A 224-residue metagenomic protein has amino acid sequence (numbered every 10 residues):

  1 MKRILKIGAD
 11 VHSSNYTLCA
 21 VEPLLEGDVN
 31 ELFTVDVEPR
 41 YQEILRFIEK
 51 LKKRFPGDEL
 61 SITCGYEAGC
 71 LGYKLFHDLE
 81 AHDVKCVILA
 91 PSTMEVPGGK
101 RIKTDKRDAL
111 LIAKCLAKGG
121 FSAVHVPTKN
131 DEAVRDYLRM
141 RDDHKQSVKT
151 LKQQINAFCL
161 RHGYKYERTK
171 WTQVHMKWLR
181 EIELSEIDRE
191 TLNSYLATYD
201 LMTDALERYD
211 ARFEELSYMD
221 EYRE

Functional and structural regions predicted by a protein language model:
M1-E224: A detector of single, family-specific signature residues that are central to catalytic or substrate-handling motifs
